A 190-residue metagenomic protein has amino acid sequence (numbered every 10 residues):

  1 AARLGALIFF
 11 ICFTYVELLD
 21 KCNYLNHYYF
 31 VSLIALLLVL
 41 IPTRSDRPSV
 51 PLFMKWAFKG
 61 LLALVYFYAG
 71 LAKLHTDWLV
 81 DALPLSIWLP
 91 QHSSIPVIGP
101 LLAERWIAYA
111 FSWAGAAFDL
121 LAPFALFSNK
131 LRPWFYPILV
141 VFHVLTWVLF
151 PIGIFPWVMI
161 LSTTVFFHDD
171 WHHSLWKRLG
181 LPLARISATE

Functional and structural regions predicted by a protein language model:
A1-W78, R105-E190: Extended, low-polarity transmembrane helix blocks
L83-E104: Extracytosolic (periplasmic/ER-lumenal) interhelical loops and adjacent juxtamembrane/interface segments of multi-pass
